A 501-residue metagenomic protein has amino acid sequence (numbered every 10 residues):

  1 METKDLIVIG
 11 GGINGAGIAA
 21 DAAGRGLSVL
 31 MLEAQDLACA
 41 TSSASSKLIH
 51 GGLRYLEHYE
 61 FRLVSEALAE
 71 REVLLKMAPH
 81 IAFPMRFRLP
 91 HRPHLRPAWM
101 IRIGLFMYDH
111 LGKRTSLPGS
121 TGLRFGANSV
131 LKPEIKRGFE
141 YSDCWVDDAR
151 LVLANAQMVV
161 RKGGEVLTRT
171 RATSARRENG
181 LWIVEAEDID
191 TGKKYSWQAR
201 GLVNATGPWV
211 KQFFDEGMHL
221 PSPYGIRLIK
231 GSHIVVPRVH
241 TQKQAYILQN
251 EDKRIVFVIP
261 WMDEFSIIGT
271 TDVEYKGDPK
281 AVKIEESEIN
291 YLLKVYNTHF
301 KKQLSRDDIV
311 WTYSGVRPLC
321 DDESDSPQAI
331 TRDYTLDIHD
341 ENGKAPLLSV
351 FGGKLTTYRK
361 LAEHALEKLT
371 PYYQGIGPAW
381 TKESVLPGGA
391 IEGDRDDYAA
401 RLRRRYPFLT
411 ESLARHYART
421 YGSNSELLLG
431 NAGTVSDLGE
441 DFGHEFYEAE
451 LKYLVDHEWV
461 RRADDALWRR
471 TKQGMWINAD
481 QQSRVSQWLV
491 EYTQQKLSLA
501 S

Functional and structural regions predicted by a protein language model:
E2-K4, T191-G201: Core beta-strand elements of the Rossmann-like FAD/NAD(P) dinucleotide-binding domain in flavoenzyme oxidoreductases
E2-N14: Beta1/beta-strand and adjacent pyrophosphate-binding region of the FAD-binding site in flavoprotein oxidoreductases
A23-A44: Glycine-rich FAD pyrophosphate-binding loop
K47-N128: Dinucleotide-binding Rossmann-like beta1-alpha1 core, especially the glycine-rich loop that anchors the ADP
S142, D148-R150, M158, M218-T241 (+8 more regions): C-terminal catalytic lobe of FAD-dependent flavoproteins
T168-W182: A conserved short coil-to-beta-strand element within the FAD-binding core of flavoproteins
N204-H219: Flavin (primarily FAD) binding-site architecture
